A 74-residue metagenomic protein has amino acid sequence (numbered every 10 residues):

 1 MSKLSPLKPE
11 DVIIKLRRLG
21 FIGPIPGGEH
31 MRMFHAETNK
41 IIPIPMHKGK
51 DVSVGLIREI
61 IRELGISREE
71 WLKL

Functional and structural regions predicted by a protein language model:
M1-L74: Basic nucleic-acid-binding interfaces
